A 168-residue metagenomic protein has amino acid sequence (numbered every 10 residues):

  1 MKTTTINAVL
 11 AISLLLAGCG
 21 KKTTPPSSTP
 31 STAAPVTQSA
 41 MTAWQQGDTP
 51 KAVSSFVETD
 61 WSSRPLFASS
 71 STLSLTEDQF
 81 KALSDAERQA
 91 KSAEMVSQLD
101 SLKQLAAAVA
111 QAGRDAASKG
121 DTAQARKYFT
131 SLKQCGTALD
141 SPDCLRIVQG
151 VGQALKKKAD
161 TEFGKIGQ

Functional and structural regions predicted by a protein language model:
M1-V9: Bacterial N-terminal signal peptides that target proteins for export
K2, K21-K22: Polybasic, lysine/arginine-rich low-complexity segments
L15-G18: C-terminal motif of bacterial Sec signal peptides marking the signal peptidase cleavage site
T23-Q168: Aromatic-rich surface patch/π-platform used for binding flat ligands and interfaces
